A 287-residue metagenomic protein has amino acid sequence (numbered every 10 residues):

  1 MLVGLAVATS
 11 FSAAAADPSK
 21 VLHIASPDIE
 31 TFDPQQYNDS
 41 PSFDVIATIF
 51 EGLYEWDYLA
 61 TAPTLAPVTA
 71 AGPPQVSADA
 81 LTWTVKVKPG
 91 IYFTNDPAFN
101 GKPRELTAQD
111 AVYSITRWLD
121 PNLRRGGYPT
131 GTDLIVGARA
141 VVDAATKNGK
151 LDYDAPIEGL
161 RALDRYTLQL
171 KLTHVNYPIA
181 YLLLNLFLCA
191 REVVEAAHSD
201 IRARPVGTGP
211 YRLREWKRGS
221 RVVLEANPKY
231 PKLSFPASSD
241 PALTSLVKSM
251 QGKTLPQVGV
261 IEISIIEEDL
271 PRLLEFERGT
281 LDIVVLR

Functional and structural regions predicted by a protein language model:
M1-S10: Bacterial N-terminal signal peptides
F11-A15: Sec/Tat signal peptide C-region and signal peptidase I cleavage site
H23, W83-K86, V223-E225, E262-I265 (+1 more regions): Structural recognition of the beta-strand scaffold that forms the well-ordered cores of secreted hydrolase catalytic
A25-A78, V206: N-terminal lobe/hinge region of extracytoplasmic solute-binding protein
Y54-Y58, P89-Y92, T116-R124, Y177 (+2 more regions): Sec-exported extracytoplasmic/periplasmic mature domains
Y58-A60, A140-T167, K171-E262, E267-P271: Gly/Pro-rich hinge or "lid" segments in bacterial periplasmic/extracellular proteins
G72-L134, Q169, R272-E275: Aromatic- and charge-enriched surface segment that lines or borders ligand/interaction sites
Y166-L168, R272, E277-L286: Alpha-to-beta junction loops
